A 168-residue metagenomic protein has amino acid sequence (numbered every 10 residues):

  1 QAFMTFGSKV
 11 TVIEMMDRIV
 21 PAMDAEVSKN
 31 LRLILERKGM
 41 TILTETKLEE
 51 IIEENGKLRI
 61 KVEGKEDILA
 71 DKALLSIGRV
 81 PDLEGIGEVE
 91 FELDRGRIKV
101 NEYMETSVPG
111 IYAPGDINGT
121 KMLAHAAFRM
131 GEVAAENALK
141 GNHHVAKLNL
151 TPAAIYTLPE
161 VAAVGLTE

Functional and structural regions predicted by a protein language model:
Q1, R18-I19, A154-L158: Short, contiguous strand/loop micro-motifs
Q1-G7: N-terminal Rossmann-like FAD-binding beta1-loop-alpha1 element of flavoenzymes
A2, L33-I34, N137: Alpha-helical scaffold elements within enzyme catalytic domains, especially in hydrolases
G7-E102: A Rossmann-like FAD-binding core segment of flavoenzymes
V12, T106-G110, K147-N149: Short, flexible turn/loop "capping" segments at secondary-structure junctions
D24, R37, L48-E49, D82 (+1 more regions): Mid-to-C-terminal Rossmann-like scaffold of FAD/NAD(P)H-dependent oxidoreductases
I68-N142: FAD-site-proximal beta/loop scaffold in flavoenzymes
